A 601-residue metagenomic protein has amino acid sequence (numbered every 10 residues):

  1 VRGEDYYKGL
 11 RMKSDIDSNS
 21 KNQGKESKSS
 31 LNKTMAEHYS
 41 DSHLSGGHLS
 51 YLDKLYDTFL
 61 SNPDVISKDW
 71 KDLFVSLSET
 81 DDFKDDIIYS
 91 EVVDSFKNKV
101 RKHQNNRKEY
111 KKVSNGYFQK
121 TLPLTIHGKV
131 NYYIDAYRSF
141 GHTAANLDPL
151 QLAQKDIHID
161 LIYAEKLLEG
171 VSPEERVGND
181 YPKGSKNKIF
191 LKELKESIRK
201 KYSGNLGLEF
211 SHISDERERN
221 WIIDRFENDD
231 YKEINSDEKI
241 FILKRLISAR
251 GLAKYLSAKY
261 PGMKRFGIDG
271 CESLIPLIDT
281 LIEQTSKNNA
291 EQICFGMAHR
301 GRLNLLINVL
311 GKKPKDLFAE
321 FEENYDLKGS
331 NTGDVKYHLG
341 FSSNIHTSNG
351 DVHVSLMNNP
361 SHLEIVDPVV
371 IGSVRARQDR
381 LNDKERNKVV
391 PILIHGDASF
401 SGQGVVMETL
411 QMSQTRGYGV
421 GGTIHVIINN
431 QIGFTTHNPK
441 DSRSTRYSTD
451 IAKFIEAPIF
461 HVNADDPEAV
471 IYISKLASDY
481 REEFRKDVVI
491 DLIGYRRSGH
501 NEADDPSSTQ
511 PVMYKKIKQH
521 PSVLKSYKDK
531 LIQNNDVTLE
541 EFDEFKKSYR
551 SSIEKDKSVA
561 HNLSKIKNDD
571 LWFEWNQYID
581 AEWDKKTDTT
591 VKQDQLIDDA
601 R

Functional and structural regions predicted by a protein language model:
A36-I87: Subset of Sec-pathway N-terminal targeting signals
S40, L77-S273, A290: Extended, charge-enriched "interface" segments that sit outside catalytic cores
K54, T58, N62, L73-S76 (+21 more regions): Generic, well-ordered alpha-helical scaffold segments in large soluble proteins
T125-D135, S139-R176, E196, V488 (+1 more regions): Flexible, glycine-rich loop/tail regions that form catalytic "lids" or insertion modules at the edges of active sites
Y255-K315: Active-site pocket-lining segments that scaffold enzyme catalytic pockets across diverse folds
E291-E456, F460: Cofactor-binding active-site loop characterized by glycine-rich and histidine/acidic residues
T347, Y447-Y472, Q519-E541: Conserved thiamine diphosphate
T435-T445, K453-V489, I493-G499, S507: Conserved phosphate-handling catalytic cores of large alpha/beta enzymes
